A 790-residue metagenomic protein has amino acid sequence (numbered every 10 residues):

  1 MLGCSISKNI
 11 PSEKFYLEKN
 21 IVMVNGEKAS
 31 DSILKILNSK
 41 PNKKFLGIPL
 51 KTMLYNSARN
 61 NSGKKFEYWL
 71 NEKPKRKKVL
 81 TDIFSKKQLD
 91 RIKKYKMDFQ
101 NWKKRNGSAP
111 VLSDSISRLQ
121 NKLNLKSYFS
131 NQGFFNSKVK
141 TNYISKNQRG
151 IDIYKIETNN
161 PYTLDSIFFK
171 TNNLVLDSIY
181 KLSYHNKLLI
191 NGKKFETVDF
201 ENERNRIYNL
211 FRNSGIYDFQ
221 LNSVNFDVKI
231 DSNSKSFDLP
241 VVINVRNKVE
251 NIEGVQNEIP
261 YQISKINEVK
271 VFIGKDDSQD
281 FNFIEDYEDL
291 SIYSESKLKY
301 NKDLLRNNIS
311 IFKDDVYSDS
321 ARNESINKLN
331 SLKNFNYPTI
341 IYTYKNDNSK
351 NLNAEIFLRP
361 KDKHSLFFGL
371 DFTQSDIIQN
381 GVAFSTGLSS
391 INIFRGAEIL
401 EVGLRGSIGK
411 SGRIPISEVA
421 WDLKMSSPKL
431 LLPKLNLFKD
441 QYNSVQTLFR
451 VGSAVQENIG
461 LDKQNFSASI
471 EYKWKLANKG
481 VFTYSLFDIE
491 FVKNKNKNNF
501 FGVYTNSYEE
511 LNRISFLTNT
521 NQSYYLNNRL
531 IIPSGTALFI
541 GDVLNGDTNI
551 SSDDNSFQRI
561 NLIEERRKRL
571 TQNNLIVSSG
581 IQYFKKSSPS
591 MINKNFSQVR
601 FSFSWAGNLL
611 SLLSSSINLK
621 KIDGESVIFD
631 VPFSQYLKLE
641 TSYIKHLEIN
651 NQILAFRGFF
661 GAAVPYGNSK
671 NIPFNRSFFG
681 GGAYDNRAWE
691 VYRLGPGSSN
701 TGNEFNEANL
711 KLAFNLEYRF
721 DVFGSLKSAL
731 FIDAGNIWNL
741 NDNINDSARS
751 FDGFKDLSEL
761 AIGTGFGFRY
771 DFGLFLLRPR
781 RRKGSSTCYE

Functional and structural regions predicted by a protein language model:
M1-L2: Sec-dependent bacterial lipoprotein signal peptides
S5-S331, K439, E457: Interaction-mediating elements
G26, K155-N160, T171-N173, V241-N247 (+10 more regions): Flexible glycine-/small-residue-rich
F134, I216, K363, R395-A397 (+6 more regions): Strand-connecting loop/turn motifs
I179, L298, S318-I592, Q598-R600 (+3 more regions): Gram-negative/organellar outer-membrane beta-barrel architecture
T373-I377, D488, N499-F720, F731-A734 (+2 more regions): C-terminal outer-membrane beta-barrel translocator/porin domains of Gram-negative envelope proteins and their
T386-S390, W421-S427, V451, A468-Y472 (+9 more regions): Residues on the lipid-exposed face of transmembrane beta-strands in outer-membrane beta-barrel proteins
A683, I744-E790: C-terminal beta-signal and terminal closure region of outer-membrane beta-barrel proteins
